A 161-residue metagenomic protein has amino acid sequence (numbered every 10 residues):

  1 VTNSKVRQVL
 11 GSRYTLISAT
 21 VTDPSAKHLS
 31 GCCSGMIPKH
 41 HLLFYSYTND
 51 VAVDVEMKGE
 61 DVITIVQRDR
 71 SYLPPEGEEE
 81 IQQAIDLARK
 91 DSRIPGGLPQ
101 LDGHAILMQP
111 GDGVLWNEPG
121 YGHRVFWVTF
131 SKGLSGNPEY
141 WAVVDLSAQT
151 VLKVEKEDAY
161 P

Functional and structural regions predicted by a protein language model:
V1-T2, Q83: Stable alpha-helical structural segments in soluble proteins, enriched in small hydrophobic residues
N3-S4, D91: Short, structured coil/turn linkers that connect adjacent secondary-structure elements
S4-G59, G103-Y160: Exposed beta-strand-loop-beta-strand "reactive/processing" segments of non-cytosolic proteins
D61-G103: Long, charged/polar, surface-exposed segments that mediate recognition or autoinhibition
